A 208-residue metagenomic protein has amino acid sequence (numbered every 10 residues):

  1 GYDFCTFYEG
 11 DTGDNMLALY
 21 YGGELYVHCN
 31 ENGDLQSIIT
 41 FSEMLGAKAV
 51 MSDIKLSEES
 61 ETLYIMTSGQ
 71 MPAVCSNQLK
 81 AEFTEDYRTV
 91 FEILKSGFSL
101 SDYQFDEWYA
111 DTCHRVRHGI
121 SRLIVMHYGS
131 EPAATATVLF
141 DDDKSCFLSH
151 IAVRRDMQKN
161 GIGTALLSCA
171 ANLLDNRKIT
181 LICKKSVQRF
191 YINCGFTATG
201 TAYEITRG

Functional and structural regions predicted by a protein language model:
G1-L45, A134-S149, R155: Conserved donor-binding loop and adjoining core beta-sheet/short helix segment in diverse acyl/aminoacyl transferases
Y21-N77, T201-R207: Acyl-donor-binding surface of acyltransferase catalytic domains
S37, M126, D156-M157, G161-C169: Conserved acetyl-CoA pyrophosphate-binding loop and the N-cap/start of the following alpha-helix in GNAT-like
E43-D53, L174-S186: Conserved GNAT acetyl-CoA-binding A-motif
Q70-E107: Short amphipathic alpha-helix that is part of the acyltransferase structural core
S101-A152: A conserved beta-strand-loop-helix scaffold within acyl/acetyltransferase catalytic domains
G163, L167, K185-F190: Short glycine/proline-centered loop/turn elements that form peptide/ligand docking sites
F190-I192, F196: Conserved active-site tyrosine of GNAT-family acetyltransferases
